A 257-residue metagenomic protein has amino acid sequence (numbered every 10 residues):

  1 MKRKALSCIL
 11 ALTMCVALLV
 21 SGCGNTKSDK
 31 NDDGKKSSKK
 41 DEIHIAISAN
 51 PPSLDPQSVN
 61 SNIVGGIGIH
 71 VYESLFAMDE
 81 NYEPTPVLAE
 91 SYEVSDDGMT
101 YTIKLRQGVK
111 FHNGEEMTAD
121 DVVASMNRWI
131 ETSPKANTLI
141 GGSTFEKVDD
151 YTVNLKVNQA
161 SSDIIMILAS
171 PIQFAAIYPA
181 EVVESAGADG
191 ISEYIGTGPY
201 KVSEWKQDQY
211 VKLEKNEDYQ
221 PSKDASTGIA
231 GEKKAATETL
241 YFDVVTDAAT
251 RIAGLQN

Functional and structural regions predicted by a protein language model:
M1-I43, P56, E83, E131 (+2 more regions): Short, low-complexity disordered leader/linker segments with a strong preference for bacterial N-terminal type II
K39, P51-S58, E83-T85, D163-M166 (+3 more regions): Short, solvent-exposed loop/turn elements at domain surfaces
K39-A49, E90, T100-K104, V122-M126 (+4 more regions): Short, well-ordered beta-strand elements
A46-D96, N127, I195: N-terminal lobe/hinge region of extracytoplasmic solute-binding protein
E90-K135, V148, N154, G254-Q256: Aromatic- and charge-enriched surface segment that lines or borders ligand/interaction sites
T138-V182, A188, P199-K206: Surface-exposed binding/hinge segments that line and control ligand-binding clefts or catalytic entry sites
Y194-S226, T246, T250-R251: Bilobed "Venus flytrap"/periplasmic-binding protein-like clamshell domains and structurally analogous long
P221-N257: Ligand-site clamp/hinge motif
